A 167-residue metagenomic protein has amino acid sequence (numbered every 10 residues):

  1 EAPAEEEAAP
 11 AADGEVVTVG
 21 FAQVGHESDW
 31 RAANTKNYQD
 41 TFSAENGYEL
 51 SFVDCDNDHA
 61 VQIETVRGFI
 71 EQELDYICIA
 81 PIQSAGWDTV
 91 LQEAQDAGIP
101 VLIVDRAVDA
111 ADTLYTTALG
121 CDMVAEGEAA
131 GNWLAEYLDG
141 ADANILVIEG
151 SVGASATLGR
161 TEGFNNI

Functional and structural regions predicted by a protein language model:
E1-I167: A residue-level marker of the well-folded mature domains of exported/periplasmic proteins
